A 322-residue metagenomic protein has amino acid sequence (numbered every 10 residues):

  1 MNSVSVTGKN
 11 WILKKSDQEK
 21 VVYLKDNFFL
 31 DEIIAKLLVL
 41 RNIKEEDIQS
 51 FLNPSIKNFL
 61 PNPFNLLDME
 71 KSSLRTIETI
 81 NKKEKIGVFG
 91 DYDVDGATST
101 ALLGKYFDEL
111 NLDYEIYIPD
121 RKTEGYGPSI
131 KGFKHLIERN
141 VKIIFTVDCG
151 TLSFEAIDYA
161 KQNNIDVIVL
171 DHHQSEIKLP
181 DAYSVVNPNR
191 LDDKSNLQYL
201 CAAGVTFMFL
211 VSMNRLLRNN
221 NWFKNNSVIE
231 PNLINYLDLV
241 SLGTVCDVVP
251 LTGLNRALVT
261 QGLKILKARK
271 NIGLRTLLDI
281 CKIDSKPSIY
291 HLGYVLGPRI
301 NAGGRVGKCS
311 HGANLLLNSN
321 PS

Functional and structural regions predicted by a protein language model:
M1-S322: Replace "Mg2+/Mn2+-dependent" with "divalent metal-dependent
